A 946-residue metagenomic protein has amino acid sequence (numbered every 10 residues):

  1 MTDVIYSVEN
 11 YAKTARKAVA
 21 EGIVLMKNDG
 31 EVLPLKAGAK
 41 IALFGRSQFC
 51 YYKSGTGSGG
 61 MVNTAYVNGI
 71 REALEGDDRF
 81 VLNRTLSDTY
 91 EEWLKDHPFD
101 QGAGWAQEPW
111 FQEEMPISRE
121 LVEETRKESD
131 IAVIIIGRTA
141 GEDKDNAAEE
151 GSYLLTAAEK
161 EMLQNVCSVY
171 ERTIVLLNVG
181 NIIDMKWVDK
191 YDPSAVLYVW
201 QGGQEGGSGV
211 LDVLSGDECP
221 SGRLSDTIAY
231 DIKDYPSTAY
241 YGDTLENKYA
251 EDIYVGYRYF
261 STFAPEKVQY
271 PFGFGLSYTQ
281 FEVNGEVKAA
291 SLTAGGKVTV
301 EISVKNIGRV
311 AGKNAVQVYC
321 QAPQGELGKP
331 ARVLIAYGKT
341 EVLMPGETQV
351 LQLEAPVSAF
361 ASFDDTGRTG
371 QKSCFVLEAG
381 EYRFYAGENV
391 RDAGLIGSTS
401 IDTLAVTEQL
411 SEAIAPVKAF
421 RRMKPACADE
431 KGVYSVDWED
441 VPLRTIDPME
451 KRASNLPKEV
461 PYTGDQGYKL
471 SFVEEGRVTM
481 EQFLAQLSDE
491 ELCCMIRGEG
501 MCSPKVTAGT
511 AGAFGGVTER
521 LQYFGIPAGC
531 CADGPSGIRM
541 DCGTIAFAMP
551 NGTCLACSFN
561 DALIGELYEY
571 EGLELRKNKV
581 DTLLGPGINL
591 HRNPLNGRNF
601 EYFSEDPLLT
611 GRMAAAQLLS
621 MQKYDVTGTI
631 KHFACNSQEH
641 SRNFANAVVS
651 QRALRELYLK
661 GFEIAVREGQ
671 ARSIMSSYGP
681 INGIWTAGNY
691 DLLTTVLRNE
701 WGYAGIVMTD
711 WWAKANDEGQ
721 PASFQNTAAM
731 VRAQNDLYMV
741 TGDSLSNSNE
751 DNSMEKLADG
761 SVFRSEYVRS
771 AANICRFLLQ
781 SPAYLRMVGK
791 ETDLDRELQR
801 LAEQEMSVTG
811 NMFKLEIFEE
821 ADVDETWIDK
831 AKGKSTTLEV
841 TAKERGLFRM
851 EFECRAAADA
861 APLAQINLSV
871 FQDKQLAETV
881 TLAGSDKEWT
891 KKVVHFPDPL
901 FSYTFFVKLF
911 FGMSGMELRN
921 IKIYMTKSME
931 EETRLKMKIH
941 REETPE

Functional and structural regions predicted by a protein language model:
M1-D392, E408-E853, N867-E946: Glycoside hydrolase catalytic-domain context in secreted enzymes
A393-Q409: C-terminal tail/sorting-segment detector
A856: Family-specific functional microsites
L863-Q865: Acidic, Ser/Thr/Pro-rich low-complexity intrinsically disordered segments
